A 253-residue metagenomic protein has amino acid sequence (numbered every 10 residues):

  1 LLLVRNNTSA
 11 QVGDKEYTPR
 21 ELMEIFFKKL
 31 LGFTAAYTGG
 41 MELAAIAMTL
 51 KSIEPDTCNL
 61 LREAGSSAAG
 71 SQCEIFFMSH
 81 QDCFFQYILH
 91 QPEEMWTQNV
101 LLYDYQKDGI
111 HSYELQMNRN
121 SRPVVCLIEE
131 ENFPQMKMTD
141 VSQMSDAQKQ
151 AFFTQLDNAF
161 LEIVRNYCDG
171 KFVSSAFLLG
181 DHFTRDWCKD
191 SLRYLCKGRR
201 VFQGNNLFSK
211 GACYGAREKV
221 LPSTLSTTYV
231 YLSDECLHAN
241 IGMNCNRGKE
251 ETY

Functional and structural regions predicted by a protein language model:
L1-G13, S66, E74-Q86: Early-domain small/polar-rich strand-loop-helix modules and first-structured segments of the mature chain
L1-L50, E54, E129-N166, V173: Conserved phosphate-binding loops in N-terminal lobes of ATP-dependent enzymes of the actin/Hsp70/sugar-kinase
L1-N6, I88-E130, N244: Gly/Thr-rich phosphate-binding beta-strand-loop-beta motif of the actin/hexokinase/Hsp70
F26, L60-S67, S191, G211 (+1 more regions): Alpha-helical scaffold elements adjacent to nucleotide-binding pockets in ATP/GTP-utilizing enzyme cores
I46-C58, F160-L195, R200-N205, K210: Glycine-rich phosphate-binding loops at beta-strand->alpha-helix junctions
I53, L61-A69, L89-P92, Q98-Y103 (+3 more regions): ATP/nucleotide-binding catalytic cores
G70-Y103, L207-L225: Conserved phosphate-binding catalytic cores of ATP/NTP-utilizing and phosphoryl-transfer enzymes
L207, Y214-Y253: Acidic, glycine/GT-rich loop-and beta-edge segments that sit at the periphery of enzyme/chaperone cores
